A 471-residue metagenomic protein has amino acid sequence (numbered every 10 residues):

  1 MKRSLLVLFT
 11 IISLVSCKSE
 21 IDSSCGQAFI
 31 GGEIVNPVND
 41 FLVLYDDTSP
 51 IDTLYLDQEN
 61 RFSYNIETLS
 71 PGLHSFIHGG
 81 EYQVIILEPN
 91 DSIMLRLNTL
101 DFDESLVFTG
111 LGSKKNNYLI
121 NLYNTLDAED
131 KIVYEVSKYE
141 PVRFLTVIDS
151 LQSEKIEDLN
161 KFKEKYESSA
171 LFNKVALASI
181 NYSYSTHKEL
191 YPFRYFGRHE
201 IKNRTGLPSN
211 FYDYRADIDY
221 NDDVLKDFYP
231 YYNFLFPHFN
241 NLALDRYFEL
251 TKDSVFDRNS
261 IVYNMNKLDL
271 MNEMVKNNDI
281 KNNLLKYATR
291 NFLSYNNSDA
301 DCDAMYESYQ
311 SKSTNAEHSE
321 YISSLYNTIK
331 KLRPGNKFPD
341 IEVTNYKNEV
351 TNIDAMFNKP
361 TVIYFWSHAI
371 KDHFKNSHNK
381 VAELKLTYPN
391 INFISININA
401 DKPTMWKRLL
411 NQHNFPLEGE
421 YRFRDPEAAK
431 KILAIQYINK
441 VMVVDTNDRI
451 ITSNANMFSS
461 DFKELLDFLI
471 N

Functional and structural regions predicted by a protein language model:
M1-F29, S453, L469-N471: Bacterial Sec-dependent N-terminal signal peptides
C17-F172: A non-transmembrane, solvent-exposed segment enriched in polar/low-complexity residues
T48-P50, K337, Q436-I438: Short, small/polar residue-rich loop motifs at catalytic or cofactor-binding pockets
T99-T351: Oxidative protein folding and maturation machinery
E349-V381, N392-I394: Short active-site neighborhood of thiol/selenol oxidoreductases, capturing the structured segment around
D372-Q412, D425-K430: Structural microenvironment flanking redox-active thiols in thiol-disulfide oxidoreductases
L410-T446: Short, internal strand/loop/helix patches that form the active-site neighborhood or redox-interaction surface
K440-N471: Thiol-/selenol-based redox modules, centered on thioredoxin-like and closely related oxidoreductase domains
